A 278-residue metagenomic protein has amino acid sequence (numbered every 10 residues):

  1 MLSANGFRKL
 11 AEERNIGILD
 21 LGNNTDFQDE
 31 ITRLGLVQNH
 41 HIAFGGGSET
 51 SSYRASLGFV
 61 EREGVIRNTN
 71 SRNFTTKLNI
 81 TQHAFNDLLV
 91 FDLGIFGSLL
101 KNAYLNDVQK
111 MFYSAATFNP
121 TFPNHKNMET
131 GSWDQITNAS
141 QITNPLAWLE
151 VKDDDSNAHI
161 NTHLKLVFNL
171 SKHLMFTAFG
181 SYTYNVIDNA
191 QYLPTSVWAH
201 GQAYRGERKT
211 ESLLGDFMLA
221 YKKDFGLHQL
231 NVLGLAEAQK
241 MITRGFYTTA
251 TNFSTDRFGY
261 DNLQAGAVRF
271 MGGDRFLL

Functional and structural regions predicted by a protein language model:
M1-N23, V65-S71, T75-H159, T177-L278: Surface-exposed loop/interface segments of Gram-negative outer-membrane beta-barrel transport/assembly proteins
N24-G35: Periplasmic N-terminal accessory/gating domains of Gram-negative outer-membrane beta-barrel systems
I31, N39-E61, V65, T75-H83 (+1 more regions): Predominantly transmembrane beta-strands of Gram-negative outer membrane beta-barrel pores used for transport
V37, S48-E49, F85-D87, N169-S171 (+1 more regions): Outer-membrane beta-barrel channels and translocator barrels
V37-Q38, S51, D274-L278: Short, flexible loop/turn motifs enriched in small residues
N39-H41, W148, H163: Short structured motifs
A43-G45, S56, N79-T81, H163-K165 (+3 more regions): Outer-membrane beta-barrel architecture
